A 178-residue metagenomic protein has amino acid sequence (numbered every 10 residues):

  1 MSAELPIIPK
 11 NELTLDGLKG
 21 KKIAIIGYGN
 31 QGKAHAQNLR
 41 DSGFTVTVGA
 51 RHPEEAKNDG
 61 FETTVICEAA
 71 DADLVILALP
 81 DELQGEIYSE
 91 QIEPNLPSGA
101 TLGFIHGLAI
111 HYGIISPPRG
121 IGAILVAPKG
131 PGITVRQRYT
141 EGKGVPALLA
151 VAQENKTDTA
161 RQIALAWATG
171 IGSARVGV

Functional and structural regions predicted by a protein language model:
M1-K22, A50, V151, G172-V178: Glycine/serine-rich phosphate-binding loop and adjoining beta1-alpha1 elements at the start of nucleotide-handling
K21-H35: Glycine-rich adenosine-cofactor-binding loop
K22, T45-T47, G122: Residues at the starts of beta-strands that form the adenosine-phosphate
A34, R40-D59: NAD(P)-binding Rossmann-fold cofactor-contacting core
F44, L96-A100, R119-I121: A short helix->loop->beta-strand "cap" motif at the edges of active sites that frequently abuts
G60-V65: Conserved SAM-binding strand-loop segment of SAM-dependent methyltransferases
C67-Y112: Rossmann-fold NAD(P) dinucleotide-binding segment
G103-V178: Rossmann-fold dinucleotide-binding core
